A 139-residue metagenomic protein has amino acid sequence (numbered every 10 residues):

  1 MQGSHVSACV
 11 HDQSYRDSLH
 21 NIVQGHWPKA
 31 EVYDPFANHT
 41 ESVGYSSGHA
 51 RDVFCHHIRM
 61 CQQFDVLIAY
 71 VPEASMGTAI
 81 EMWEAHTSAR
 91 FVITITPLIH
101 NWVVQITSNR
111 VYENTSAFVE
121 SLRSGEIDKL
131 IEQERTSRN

Functional and structural regions predicted by a protein language model:
M1-N139: Conserved catalytic or regulatory cores that recognize and/or transform ribose-phosphate-containing ligands
